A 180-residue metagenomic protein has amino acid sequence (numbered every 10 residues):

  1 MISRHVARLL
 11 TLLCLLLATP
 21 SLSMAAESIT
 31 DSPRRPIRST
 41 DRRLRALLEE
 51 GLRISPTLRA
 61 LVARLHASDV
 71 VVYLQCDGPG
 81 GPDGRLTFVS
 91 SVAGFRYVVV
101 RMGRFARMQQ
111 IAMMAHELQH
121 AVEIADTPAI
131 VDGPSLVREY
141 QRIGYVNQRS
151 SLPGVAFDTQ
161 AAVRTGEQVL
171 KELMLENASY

Functional and structural regions predicted by a protein language model:
M1-L10: Bacterial N-terminal signal peptides that target proteins for export
I2, S21-V92: A metal-dependent hydrolase signature that marks the N-terminal structural subdomain at the beginning of catalytic folds
L10-S21: Bacterial N-terminal signal peptides
D31, R35-R43, G94-R101, Q141-S150: Acidic/histidine-rich, surface-exposed loop or edge segments in extracytoplasmic proteins
R53-V62, A67-F88, M108, S135-Y180: Metalloprotease/metallohydrolase-associated module, dominated by Zn2+-dependent proteases
D77-Q109, A121-I124: Active-site scaffold of zinc-dependent metalloenzymes
M114: A conserved beta-strand element that flanks and buttresses the S-adenosyl-L-methionine
L118-P134: Catalytic Zn2+-binding segment of zinc metalloproteases
